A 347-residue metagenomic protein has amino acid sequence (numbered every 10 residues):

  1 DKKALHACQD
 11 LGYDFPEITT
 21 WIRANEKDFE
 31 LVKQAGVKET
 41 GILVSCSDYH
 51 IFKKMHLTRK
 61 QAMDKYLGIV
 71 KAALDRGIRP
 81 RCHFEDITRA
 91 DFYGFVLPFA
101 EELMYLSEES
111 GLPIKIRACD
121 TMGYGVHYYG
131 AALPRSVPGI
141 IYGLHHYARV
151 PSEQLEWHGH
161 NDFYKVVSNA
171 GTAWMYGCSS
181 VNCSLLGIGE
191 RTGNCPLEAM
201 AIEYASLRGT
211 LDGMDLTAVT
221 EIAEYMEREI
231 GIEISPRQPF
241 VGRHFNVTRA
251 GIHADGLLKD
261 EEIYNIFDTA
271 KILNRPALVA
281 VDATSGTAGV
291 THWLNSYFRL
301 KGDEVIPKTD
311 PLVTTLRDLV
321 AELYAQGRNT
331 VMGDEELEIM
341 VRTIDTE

Functional and structural regions predicted by a protein language model:
D1-E26, L278-V281, S285, S296: N-terminal capping/small domains of soluble enzymes
L5-L11, E26-E153, G171-Y176: Alpha/beta enzyme core
D10-Y13, K71-I78, E101-E109, Y142-V150 (+7 more regions): Generic secondary-structure signature for well-ordered alpha-helical cores
E17, G41, S180-C183: Short hydrophobic alpha-helical runs that function as membrane-insertion/retention elements
E17-T20, C82-H83, Q154-H158: Short catalytic-loop micro-motif centered on adjacent basic/acidic residues
I18, I22, R59, R89 (+9 more regions): Hydrophobic alpha-helical scaffolding
M122-N265: Catalytic alpha/beta core domains of metabolic enzymes, predominantly
T210-E347: A mid-to-C-terminal "edge-of-domain" accessory segment
